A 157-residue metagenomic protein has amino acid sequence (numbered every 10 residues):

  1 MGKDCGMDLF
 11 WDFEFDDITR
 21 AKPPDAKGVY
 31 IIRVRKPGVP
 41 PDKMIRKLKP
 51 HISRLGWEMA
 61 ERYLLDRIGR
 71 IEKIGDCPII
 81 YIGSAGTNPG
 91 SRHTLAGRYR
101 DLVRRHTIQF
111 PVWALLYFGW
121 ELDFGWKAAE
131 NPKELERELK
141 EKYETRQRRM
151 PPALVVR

Functional and structural regions predicted by a protein language model:
M1-H93, G125-K140, R157: GIY-YIG nuclease catalytic motif and its immediate N-terminal context
R35, R100, M150-P151: Small/flexible residues
M44-I45, D101, A153: Alpha-helix boundary/interfacial micro-motifs
E61, Y99-Q109: Well-ordered, non-membrane alpha-helical segments in soluble/globular domains
R105-R157: C-terminal or late-domain output modules
